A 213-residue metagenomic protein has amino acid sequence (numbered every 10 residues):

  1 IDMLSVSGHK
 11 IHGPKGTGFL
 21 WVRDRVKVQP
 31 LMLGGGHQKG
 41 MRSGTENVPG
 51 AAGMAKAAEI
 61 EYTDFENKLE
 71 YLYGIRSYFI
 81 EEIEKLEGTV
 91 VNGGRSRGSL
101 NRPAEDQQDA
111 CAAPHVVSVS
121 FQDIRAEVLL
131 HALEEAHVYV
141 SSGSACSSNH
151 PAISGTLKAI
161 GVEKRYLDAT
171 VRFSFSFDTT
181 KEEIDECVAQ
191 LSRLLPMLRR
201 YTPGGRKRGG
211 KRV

Functional and structural regions predicted by a protein language model:
I1-V213: Pyridoxal 5′-phosphate
